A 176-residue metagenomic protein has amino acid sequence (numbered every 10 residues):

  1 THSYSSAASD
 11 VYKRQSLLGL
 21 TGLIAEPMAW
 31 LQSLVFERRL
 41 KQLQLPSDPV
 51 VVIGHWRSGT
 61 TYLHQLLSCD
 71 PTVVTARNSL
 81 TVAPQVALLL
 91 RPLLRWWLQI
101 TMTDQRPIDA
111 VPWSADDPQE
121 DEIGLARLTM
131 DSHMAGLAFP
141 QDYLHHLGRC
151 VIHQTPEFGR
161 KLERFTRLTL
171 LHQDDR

Functional and structural regions predicted by a protein language model:
T1-A8, Y12: Single conserved hydrophobic/aromatic residue that forms the stacking wall/gate of nucleotide- or nucleobase-binding
R14-S33: Short hydrophobic helices that act as membrane-entry/anchoring signals
W30-V52, T81-V86, L90-R91: N-terminal signal-anchor transmembrane helix
P46-S47, R57-S58, H172-R176: Short, well-ordered loop/turn elements at secondary-structure boundaries
P49-V51, T72, R176: Beta-sheet entry/capping signal
V52-S68: Glycine-rich phosphate-binding P-loop
C69-N78: Post-Walker A helix-loop "phosphate-sensing" segment adjacent to the P-loop in P-loop NTPases
L80-R176: PAPS-dependent sulfation machinery
